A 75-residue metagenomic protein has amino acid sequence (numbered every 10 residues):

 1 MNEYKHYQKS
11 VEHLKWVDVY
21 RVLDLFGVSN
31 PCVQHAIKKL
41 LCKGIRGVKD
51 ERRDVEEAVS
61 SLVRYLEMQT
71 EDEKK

Functional and structural regions predicted by a protein language model:
M1-K75: Intrinsically disordered, low-complexity regulatory regions that flank transcription factor DNA-binding cores
